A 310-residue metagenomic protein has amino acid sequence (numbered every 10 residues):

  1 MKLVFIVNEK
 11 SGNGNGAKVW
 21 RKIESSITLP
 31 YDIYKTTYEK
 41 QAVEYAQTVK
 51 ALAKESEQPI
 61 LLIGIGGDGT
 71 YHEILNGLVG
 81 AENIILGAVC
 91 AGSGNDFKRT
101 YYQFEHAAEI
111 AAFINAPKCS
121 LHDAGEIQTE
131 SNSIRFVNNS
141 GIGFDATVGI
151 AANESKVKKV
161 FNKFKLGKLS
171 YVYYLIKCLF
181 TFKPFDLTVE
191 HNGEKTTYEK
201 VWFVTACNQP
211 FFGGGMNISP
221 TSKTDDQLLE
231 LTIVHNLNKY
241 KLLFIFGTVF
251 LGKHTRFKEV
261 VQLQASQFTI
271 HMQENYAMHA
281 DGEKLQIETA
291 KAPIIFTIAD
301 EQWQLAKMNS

Functional and structural regions predicted by a protein language model:
M1-L62, H72: ATP/NTP phosphate-donor binding region
V4-I6, G80-A88, G92-K200: Catalytic core of DAGKc-family lipid kinases
V7-E9, G66, H235: Short beta-strand/turn micro-motifs composed of small residues that flank or help shape donor/cofactor-binding pockets
G12-G16, G213, L305: Short N-terminal binding/cap micro-motifs at the start of the first secondary-structure element
Y34-T36, I65, G87-V89: Structural motif
T70-A81: Short Gly/Thr/Asp-enriched flexible loops that form oxyanion-binding sites at enzyme active sites
D145, T205-S219: Glycine-rich phosphate/pyrophosphate-binding beta-alpha loops
H191-G193, Y198, N217-I218, K223-S310: ATP/nucleoside-binding phosphotransfer catalytic cores, i.e., glycine-rich phosphate-binding loops
